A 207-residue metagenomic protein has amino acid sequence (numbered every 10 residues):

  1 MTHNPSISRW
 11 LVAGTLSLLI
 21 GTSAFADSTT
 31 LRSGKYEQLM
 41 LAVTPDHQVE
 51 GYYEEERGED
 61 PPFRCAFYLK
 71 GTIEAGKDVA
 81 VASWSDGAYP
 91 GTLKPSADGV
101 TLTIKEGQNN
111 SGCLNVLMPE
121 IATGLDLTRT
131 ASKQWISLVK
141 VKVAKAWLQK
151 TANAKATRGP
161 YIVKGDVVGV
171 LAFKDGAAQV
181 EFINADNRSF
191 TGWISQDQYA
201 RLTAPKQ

Functional and structural regions predicted by a protein language model:
M1-S8: N-terminal secretory signal peptides that target proteins for export/translocation
V12-G21: Bacterial N-terminal signal peptides
T22-A26: Sec/Tat signal peptide C-region and signal peptidase I cleavage site
D27-K105, I121, D126-T130: Central antiparallel beta-sheet cores of small beta-barrel/beta-sandwich binding domains
H47, I121-K155, Y161-K164, L171-K174 (+2 more regions): SH3-family beta-barrel domains
E55-R57, W84, E106, K150-A152 (+1 more regions): Short acidic, glycine-rich loop/turn motifs
R57-C65, N110-C113, D186-R188: Short, cysteine-centered beta-strand-loop-beta hairpins and adjacent loop/turn segments enriched in charged/polar
D175-Q179: Short aromatic-glycine-enriched beta-strand elements
